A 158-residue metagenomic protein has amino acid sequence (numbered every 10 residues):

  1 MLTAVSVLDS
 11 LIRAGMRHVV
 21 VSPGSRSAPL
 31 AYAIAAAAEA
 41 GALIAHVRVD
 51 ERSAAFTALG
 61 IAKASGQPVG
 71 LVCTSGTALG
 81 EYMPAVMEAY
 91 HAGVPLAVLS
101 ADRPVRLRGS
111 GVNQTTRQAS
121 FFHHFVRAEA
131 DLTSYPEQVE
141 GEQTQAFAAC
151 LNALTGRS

Functional and structural regions predicted by a protein language model:
M1-S158: N-terminal alpha/beta PP-like core and its mobile active-site loop of ThDP/TPP-dependent enzymes
